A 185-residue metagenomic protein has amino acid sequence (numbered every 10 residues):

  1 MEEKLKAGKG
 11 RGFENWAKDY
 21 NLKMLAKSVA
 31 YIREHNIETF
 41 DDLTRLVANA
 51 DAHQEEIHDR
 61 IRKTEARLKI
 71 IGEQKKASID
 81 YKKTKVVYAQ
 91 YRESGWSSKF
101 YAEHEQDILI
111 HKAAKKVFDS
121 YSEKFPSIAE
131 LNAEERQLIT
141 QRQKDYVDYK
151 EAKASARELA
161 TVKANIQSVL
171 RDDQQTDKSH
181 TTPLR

Functional and structural regions predicted by a protein language model:
M1-R185: Extended intrinsically disordered terminal tails
